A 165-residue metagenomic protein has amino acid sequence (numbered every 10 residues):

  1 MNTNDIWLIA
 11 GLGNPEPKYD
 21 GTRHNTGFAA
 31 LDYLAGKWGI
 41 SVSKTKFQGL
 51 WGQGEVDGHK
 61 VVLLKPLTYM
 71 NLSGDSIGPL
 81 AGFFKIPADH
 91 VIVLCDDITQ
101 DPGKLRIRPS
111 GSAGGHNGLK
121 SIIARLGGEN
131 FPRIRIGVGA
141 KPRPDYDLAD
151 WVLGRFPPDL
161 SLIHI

Functional and structural regions predicted by a protein language model:
M1-N2, D159: Acidic two-metal-ion nuclease catalytic site recognized across multiple nuclease folds, prominently DnaQ/RNase D-T
N2-S110, K120, A124, G128-I134 (+1 more regions): Nucleotide and nucleotide-moiety/phosphate-recognizing core
G115-G118: Hydrophobic alpha-helical segments within soluble ligand-binding/sensing domains
K141-S161: Active-site-adjacent loop and "lid" segments of alpha/beta metabolic enzymes
I163-I165: Conserved small/polar residues in nucleotide/adenosyl-binding loops
